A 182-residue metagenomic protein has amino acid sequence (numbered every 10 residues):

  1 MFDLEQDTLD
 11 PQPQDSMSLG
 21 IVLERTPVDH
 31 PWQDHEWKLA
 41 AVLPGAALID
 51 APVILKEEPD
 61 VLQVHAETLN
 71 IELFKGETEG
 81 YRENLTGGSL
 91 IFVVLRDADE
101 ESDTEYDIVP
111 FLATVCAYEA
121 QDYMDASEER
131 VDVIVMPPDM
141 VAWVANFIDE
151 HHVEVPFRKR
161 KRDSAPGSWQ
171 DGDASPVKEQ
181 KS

Functional and structural regions predicted by a protein language model:
M1-M136, V153-S182: Terminal targeting/leader modules
M140-H152: Amphipathic alpha-helical interface segments used for dimerization/assembly
